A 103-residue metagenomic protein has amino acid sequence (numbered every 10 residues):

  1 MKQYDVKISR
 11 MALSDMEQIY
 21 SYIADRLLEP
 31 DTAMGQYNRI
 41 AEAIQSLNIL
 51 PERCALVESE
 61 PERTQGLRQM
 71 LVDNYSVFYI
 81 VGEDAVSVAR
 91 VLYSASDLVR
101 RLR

Functional and structural regions predicted by a protein language model:
M1-R63: Basic, Lys/Arg-enriched alpha-helical interface segments
L27, R68, V72-R103: Enriched for short, Lys/Arg-rich terminal
